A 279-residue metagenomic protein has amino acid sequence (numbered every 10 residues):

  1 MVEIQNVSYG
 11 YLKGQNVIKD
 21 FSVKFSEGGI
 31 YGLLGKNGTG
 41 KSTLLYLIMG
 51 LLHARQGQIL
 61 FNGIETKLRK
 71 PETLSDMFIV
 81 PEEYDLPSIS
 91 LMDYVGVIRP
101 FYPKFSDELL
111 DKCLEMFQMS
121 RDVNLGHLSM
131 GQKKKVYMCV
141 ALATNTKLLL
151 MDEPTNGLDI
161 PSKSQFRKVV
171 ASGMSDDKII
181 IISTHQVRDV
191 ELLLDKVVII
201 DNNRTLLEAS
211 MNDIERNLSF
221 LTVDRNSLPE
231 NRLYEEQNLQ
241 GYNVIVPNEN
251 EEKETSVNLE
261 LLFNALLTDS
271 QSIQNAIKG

Functional and structural regions predicted by a protein language model:
M1-D20, E27: A short, flexible loop at the N-terminus of ABC-type nucleotide-binding domains that lies
Y31-K36: The feature captures the beta-strand-to-loop junction immediately N-terminal to the Walker
G40, G57-L68, E72-T73: Conserved ABC transporter NBD signature motif
M49: Helix-to-loop junction immediately C-terminal to a conserved catalytic motif
I79-V136: ABC-family P-loop ATPase nucleotide-binding domains
L149-E153, L158: Catalytic Walker B motif of ABC-type/P-loop ATPase nucleotide-binding domains
Q165-I181, H185-I245: ABC transporter nucleotide-binding domain
